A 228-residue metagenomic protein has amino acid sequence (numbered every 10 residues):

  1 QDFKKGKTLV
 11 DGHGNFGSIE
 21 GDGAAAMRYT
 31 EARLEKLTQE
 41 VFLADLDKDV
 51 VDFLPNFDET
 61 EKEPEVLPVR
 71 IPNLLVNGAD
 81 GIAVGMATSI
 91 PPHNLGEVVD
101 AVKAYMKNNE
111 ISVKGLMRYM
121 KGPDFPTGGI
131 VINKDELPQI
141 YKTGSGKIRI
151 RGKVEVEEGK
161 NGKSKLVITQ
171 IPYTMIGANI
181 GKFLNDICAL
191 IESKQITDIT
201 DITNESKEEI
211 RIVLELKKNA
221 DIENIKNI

Functional and structural regions predicted by a protein language model:
Q1-G144, K207, V213: Catalytic phosphate-handling regions of large nucleic-acid enzymes and associated NTPases
H13, E40, K114-T169, Y173 (+2 more regions): A glycine- and charged-residue-rich anion-binding loop/surface
L67-N109, E155-I228: Feature marking long nucleic-acid-engaging regions of large polymerase/nuclease enzymes
